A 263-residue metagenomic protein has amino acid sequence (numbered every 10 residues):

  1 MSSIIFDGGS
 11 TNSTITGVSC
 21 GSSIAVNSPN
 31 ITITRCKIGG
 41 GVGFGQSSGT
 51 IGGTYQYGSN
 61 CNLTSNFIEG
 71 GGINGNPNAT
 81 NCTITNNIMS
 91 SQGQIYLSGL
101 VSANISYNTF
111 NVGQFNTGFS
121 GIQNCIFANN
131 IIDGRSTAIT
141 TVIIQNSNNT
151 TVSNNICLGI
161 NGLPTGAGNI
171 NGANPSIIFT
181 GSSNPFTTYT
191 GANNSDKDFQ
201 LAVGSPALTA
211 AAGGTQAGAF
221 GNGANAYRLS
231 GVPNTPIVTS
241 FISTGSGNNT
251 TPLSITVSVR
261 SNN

Functional and structural regions predicted by a protein language model:
M1-I5, S22, S240-S243: Extracellular beta-sheet-rich ligand-binding/adhesion modules
M1-S13, A207: Beta-solenoid repeat scaffold
D7, N27, G39, A202 (+1 more regions): A structural detector for beta-sheet-dominated domains
N12-S13, G49, G53, N74-G75 (+4 more regions): Intrinsically disordered, low-complexity, compositionally biased regions/tails
S23-V26, T32-R35, V42-Q56, N62-S195: Predominantly extracellular beta-rich ligand-binding scaffolds that present long acidic/polar faces for carbohydrate
Q145-N263: Acidic, glycine- and Ser/Thr-rich low-complexity intrinsically disordered tracts in extracellular/secreted proteins
